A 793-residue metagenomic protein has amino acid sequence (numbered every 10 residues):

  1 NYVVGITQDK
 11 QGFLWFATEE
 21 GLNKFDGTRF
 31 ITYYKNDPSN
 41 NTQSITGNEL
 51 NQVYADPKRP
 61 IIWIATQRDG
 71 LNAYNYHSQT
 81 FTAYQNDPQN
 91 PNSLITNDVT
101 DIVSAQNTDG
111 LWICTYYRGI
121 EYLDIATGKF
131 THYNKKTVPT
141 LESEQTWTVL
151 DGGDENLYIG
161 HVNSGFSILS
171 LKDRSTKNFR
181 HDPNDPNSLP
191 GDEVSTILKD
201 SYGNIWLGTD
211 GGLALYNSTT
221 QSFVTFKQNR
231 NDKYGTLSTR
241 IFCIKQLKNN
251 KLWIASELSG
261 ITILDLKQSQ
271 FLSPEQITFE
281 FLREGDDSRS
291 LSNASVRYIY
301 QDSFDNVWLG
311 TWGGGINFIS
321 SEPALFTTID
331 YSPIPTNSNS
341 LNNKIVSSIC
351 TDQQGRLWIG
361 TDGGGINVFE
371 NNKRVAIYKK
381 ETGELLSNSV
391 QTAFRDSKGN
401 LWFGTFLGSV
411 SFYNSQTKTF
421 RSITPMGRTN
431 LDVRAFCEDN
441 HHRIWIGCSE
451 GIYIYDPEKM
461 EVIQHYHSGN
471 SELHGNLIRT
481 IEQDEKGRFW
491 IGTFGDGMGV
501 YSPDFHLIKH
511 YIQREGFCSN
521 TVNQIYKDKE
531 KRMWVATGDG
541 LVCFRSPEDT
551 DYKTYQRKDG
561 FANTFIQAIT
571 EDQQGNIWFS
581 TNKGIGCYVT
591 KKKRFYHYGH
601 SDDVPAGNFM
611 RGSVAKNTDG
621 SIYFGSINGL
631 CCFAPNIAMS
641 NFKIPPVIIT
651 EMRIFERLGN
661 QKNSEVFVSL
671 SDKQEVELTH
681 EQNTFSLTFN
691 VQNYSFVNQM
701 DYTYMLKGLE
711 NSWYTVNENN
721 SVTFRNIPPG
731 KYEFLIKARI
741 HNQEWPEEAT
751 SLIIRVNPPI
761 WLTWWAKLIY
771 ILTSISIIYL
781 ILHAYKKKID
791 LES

Functional and structural regions predicted by a protein language model:
N1-L14, R29, Y34-N51, P88-D98 (+14 more regions): Residue-level "micro-hotspots" composed of small/polar
Q8-Q11, A55-R59, S104-T108, D151-D154 (+10 more regions): Residue-level detector of Asp-centered blade-edge/turn motifs that repeat once per structural unit in beta-propeller
F13-W15, I61-W63, G110-I113, N156-I159 (+10 more regions): Conserved beta-propeller blade signature
E19-I31: Beta-propeller domains
E20-N23, R68-L71, Y117-I120, V162-F166 (+10 more regions): Loop/turn residues immediately N-terminal
D26-R29, N75-Q79, D124-G128, S170-R174 (+10 more regions): Short loop/turn segments that connect beta-strands within beta-propeller blades
I31, T82, T131, K177 (+8 more regions): A structural motif specific to WD40 beta-propellers
T100-D101, W112-R118, L141-T148, G160-S164 (+1 more regions): Solenoidal tandem-repeat scaffolds enriched in leucines and small polar residues
